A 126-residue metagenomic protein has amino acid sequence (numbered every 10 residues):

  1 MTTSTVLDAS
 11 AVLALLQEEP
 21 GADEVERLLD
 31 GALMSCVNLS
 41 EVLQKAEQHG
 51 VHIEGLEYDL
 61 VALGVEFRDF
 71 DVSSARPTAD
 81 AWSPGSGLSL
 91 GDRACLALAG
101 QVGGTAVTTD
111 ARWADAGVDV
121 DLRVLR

Functional and structural regions predicted by a protein language model:
M1-M34, A46-Y58: Short, well-structured N-terminal submotif of metal-dependent ribonuclease cores
T2-S4, L96-R126: Acidic, PIN/NYN-like endoribonuclease modules and their adjacent C-terminal/linker elements
L7, V37, T109: Active-site flanking residues adjacent to catalytic metal/cofactor-binding acidic residues
A11-V12, N38, S74, A94-C95 (+1 more regions): Alpha-helix capping/helix-boundary segments
D23-D30, A46, L60-A62, G85 (+2 more regions): Alpha-helix C-terminal capping segments
G31-M34, L63-E66, T105: Short loop->beta-strand "edge-of-pocket" segments that line small-molecule binding or catalytic clefts across diverse
E66-T105, T109: Active-site neighborhoods of divalent-metal-dependent phosphate/nucleic-acid chemistry enzymes
